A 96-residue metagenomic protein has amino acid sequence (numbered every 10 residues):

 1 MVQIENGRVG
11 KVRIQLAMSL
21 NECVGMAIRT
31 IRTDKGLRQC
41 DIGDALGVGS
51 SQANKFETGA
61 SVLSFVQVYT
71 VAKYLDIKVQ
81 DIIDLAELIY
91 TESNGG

Functional and structural regions predicted by a protein language model:
M1-G10, I83-G96: Short, charged recognition helix plus adjacent turn of helix-turn-helix-like nucleic-acid-binding domains
V2-D34: A short, Lys/Arg-rich alpha-helix, primarily the initiator
C23, D34, A60-L63, Y74: Helix-turn-helix/winged-helix DNA-binding modules
M26-A45, T70: Short basic helix-loop element that most often maps to the first helix and adjoining turn of HTH DNA-binding modules
C40, S51, Q80: Key DNA-contact positions within bacterial/archaeal DNA-binding proteins
G47-V62: Recognition helix of helix-turn-helix/homeodomain-like DNA-binding domains that insert into the DNA major groove
S64-D81: DNA major-groove recognition helix of helix-turn-helix/homeodomain DNA-binding modules
